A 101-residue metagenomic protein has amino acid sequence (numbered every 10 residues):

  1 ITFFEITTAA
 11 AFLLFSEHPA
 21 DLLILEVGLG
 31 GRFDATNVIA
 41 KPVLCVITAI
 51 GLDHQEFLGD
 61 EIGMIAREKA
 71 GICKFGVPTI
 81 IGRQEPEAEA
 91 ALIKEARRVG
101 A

Functional and structural regions predicted by a protein language model:
I1-A40, E56-L58, P86-E87: ATP-dependent carboxylate-amine ligase catalytic core
P19-E26, P42-A101: Acidic, Mg2+-coordinating active-site environments of NTP-dependent enzymes
